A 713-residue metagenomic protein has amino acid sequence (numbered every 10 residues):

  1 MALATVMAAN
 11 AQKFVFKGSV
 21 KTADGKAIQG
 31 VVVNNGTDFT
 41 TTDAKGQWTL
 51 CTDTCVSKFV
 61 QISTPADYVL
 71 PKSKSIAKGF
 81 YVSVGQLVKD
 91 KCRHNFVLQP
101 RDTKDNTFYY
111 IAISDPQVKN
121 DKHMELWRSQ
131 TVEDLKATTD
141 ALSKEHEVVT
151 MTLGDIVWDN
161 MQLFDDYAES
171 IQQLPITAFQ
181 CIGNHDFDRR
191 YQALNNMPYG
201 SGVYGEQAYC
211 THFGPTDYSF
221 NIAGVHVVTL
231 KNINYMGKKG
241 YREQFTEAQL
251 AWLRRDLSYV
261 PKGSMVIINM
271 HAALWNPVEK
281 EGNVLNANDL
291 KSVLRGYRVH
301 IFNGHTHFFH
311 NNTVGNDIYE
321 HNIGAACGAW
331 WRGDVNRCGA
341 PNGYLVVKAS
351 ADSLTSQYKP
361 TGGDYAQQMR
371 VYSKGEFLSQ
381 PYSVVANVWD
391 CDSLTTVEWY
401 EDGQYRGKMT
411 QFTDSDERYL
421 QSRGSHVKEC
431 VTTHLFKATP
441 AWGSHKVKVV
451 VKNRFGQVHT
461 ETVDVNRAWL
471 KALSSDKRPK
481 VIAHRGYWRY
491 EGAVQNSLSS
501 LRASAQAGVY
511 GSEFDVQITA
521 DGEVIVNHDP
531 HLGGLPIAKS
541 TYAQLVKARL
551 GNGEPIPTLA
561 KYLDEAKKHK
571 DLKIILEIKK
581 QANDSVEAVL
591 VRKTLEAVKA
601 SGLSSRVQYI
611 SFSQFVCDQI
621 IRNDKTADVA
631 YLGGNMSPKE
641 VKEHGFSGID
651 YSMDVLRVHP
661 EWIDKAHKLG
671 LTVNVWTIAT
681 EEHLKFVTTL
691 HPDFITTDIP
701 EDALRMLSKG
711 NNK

Functional and structural regions predicted by a protein language model:
K13-F16, D24, S73-F164: N-terminal active-site segment of His-dependent metallophosphoesterases
F14-T37, T54-C55: Short, ordered, surface-exposed loop/turn motifs in non-cytosolic proteins
V31-N35, V60, V397-W399: Hydrophobic beta-strand segments
N35, C55-S83: A short, solvent-exposed loop/turn motif at the edges and junctions of modular extracellular/periplasmic domains
T37-D53, T410-Q411: Short, acidic Ser/Thr/Gly-rich low-complexity loop/linker segments typical of extracellular and cell-surface proteins
A66-D67, K72-S73, G85, M161-K262 (+2 more regions): Extended active-site neighborhood of metal-dependent phosphoesterases/phosphodiesterases
I318-C391, T395-E401, T433-E461: Binuclear metal-dependent phosphoesterase catalytic core
A386, N466-K713: Phosphate-group recognition and catalysis centered on beta-loop-alpha active-site segments
